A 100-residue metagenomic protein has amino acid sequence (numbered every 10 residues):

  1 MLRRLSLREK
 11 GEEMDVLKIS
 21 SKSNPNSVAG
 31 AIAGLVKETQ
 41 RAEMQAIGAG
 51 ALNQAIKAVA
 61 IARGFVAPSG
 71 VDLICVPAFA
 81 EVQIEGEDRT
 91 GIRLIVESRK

Functional and structural regions predicted by a protein language model:
M1-E13: Short, Lys/Arg-enriched N-terminal segments with co-localized hydrophobic residues within the first ~10-30 amino acids
M14-Q40: An N-terminal amphipathic alpha-helical segment
V36-N53: Short glycine-rich, basic-tinged beta-strand/loop micro-motifs
V36-Q40, A62-V66, R93-V96: Short, low-complexity, polar/charged sequence segments that are solvent-exposed and flexible
A49-C75: Short, hydrophobic/π-rich interface segment
A67-K100: C-terminal edge-of-domain segments
